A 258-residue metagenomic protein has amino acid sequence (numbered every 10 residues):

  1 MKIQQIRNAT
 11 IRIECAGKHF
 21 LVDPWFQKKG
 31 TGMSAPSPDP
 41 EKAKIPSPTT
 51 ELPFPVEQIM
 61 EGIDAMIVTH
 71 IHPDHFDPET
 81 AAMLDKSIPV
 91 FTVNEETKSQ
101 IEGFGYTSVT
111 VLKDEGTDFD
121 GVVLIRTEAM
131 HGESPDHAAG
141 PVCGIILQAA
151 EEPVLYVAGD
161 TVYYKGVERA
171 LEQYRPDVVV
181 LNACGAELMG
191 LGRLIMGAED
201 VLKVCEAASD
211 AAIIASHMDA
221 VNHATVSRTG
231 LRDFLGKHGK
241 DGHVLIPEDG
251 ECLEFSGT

Functional and structural regions predicted by a protein language model:
M1-I3: Extreme N-terminal starter segment of soluble prokaryotic enzymes
Q5-A16, D118-D177, M196: Catalytic core of the metallo-beta-lactamase
K18-I67, P78-M83, S134, Y163-Q173: Pre-active-site segment of Zn-dependent metallo-hydrolases
V22-D23, G62-I71, F91-N94, L155-T161 (+3 more regions): Active-site neighborhood of phospho(di)ester-bond hydrolases with catalytic His/Asp-centered motifs
Q27-K29, H72-F76, K98-Q100, E115-D118 (+5 more regions): Active-site environment of divalent metal-dependent phosphoester hydrolases
T31, P53-D118: Active-site HxH/HxHxD metal-binding segment of metal-dependent hydrolases
I59, T92-E152, D233-T258: Metallo-beta-lactamase
V162-D249: Cap/insert and terminal regions of metallo-dependent hydrolase folds
